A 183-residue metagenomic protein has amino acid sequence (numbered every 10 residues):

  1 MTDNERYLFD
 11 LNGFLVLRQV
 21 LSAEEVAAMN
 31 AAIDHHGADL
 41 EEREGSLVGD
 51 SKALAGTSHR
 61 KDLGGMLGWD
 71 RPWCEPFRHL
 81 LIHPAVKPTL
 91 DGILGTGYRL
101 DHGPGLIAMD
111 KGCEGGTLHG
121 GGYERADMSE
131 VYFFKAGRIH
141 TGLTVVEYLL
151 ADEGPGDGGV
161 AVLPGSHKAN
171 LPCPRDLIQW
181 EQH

Functional and structural regions predicted by a protein language model:
M1-L11, R18-G137: Non-heme Fe(II)-dependent double-stranded beta-helix
N4, V16, W180-H183: A structural connector/turn signal
V16, R99-G103, V145, G159-V162: A structural signal for short, well-ordered beta-strand segments and their strand-loop junctions that often border
G105-G112, G122-Y123, L149-P155, S166-A169: Short acidic/polar capping segments at secondary-structure boundaries
I139-L143, L150-H183: Double-stranded beta-helix
